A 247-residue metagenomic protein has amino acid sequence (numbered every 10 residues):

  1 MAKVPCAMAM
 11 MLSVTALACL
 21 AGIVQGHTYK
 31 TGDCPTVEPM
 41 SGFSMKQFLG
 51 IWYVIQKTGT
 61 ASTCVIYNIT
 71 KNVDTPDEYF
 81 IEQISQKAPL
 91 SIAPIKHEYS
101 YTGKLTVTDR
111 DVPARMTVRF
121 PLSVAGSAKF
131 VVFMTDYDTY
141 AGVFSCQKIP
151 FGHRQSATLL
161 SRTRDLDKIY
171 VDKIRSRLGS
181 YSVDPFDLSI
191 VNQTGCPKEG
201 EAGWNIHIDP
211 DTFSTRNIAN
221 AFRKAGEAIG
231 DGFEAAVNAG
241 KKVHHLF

Functional and structural regions predicted by a protein language model:
A2-F247: A beta-rich soluble binding module of mature secreted/lumenal proteins
